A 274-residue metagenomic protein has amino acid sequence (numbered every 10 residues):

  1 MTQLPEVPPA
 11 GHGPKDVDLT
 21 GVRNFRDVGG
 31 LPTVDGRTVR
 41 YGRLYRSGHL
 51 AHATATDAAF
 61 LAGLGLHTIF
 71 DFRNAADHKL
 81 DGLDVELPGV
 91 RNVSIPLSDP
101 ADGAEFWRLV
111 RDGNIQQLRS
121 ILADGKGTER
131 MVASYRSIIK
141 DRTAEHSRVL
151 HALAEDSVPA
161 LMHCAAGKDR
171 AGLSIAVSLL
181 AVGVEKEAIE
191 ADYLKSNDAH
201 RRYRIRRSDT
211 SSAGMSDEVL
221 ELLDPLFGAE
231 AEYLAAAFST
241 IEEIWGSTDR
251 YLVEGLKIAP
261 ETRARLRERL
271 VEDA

Functional and structural regions predicted by a protein language model:
M1-L161, L173-A274: Cys-dependent protein tyrosine phosphatase-like superfamily
A166, R170-A171: Ser/Thr-glycine-rich phosphate-binding loops at phosphate-binding pockets of nucleotides, nucleotide cofactors
